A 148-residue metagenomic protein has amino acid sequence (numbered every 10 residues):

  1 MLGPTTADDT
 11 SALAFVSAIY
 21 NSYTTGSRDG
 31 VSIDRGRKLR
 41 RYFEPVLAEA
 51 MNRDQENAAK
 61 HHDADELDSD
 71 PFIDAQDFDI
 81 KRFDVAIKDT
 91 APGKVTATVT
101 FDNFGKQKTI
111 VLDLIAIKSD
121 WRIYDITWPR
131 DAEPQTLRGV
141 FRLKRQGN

Functional and structural regions predicted by a protein language model:
M1-D8: Bacterial Sec-dependent signal peptides at the C-terminal "C-region" and cleavage site
T10-R28: Short, aromatic-enriched amphipathic alpha-helices that serve as compact interaction elements
A18-S22, Y42, A50, V140-K144: Residues that form generic nucleotide/phosphate-binding pockets
T24-R28, I33-E56: Short, solvent-exposed secondary-structure junction/capping segments
F43-K106: Surface-exposed, charged secondary-structure patches
V85, I110-A116: Hydrophobic/aromatic beta-strand elements that line small-molecule binding cavities or substrate pockets in beta-rich
T90-K94, T98, N103-K108, I117-K118 (+1 more regions): Low-complexity, intrinsically disordered terminal/linker segments enriched in charged and Gly/Pro repeats
